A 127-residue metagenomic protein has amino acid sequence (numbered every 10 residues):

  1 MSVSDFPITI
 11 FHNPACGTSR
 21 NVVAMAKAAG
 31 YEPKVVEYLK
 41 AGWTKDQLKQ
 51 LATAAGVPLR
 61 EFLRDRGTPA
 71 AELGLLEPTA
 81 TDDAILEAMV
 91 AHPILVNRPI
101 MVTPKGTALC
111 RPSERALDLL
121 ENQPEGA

Functional and structural regions predicted by a protein language model:
M1-P7, N122-A127: Short, low-complexity, intrinsically disordered N-terminal peptides in bacterial proteins
S2-A29, P33-Y38: Local sequence-structure signature of Cys/Sec-based thiol-disulfide redox active-site neighborhoods
K40-G126: Thiol/selenol-based redox catalytic cores and closely related redox-interacting motifs
